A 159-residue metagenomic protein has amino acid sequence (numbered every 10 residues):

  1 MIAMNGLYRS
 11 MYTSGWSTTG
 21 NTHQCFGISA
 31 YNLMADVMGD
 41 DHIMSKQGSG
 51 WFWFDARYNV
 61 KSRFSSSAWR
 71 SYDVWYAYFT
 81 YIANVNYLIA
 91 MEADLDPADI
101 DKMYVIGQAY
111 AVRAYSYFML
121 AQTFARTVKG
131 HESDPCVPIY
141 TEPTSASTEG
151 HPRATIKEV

Functional and structural regions predicted by a protein language model:
M1-L33: Membrane-proximal, proline-rich intrinsically disordered regions
S10, S14, D40, T123: Phosphate/oxyanion-binding loops and surfaces in catalytic or ligand/nucleic-acid-binding neighborhoods
C25-D36, V105, A111-V112, Y140: Acidic helix-start/capping segments at beta-turn-to-alpha-helix junctions
N32-F52: Active-site substrate-recognition loop segments, prototypically the cytochrome P450 B′-helix/B-C loop
M38, N59, W75, Y140-T141: Generic, ordered loop/turn and secondary-structure boundary motif
G50-F124, A154-T155: Conserved, well-structured interaction surfaces
T123-E158: Short coil/linker segments at helix-helix boundaries
